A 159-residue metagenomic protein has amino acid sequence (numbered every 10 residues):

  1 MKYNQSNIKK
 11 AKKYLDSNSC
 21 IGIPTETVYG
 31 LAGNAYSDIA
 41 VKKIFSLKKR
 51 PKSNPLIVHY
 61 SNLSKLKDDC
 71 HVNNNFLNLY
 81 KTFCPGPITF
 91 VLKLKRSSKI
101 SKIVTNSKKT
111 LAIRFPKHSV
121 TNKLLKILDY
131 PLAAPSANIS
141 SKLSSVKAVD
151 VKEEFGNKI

Functional and structural regions predicted by a protein language model:
M1-I159: Active-site-adjacent structural elements in enzyme catalytic cores
